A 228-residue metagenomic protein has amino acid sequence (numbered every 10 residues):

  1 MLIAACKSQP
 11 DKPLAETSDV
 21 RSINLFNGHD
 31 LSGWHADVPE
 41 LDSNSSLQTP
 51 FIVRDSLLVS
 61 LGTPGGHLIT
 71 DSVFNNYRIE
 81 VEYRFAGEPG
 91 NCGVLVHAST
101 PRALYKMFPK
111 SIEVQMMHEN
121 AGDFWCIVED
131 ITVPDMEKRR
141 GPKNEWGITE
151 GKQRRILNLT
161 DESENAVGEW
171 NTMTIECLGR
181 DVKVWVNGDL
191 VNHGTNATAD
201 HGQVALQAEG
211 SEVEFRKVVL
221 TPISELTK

Functional and structural regions predicted by a protein language model:
M1-A4: Sec-dependent bacterial lipoprotein signal peptides
C6-K228: Carbohydrate-interacting regions of secretory-pathway proteins
